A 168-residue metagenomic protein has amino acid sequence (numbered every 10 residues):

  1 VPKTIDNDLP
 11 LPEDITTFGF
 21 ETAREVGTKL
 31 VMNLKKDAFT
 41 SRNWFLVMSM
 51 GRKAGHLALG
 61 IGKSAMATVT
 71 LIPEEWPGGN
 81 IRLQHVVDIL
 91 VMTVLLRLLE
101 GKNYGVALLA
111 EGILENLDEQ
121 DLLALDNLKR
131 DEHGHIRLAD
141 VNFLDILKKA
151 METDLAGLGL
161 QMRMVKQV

Functional and structural regions predicted by a protein language model:
P12, T16-K166: Accessory alpha-helical/coil subdomains and C-terminal extensions that flank or cap enzyme catalytic cores
